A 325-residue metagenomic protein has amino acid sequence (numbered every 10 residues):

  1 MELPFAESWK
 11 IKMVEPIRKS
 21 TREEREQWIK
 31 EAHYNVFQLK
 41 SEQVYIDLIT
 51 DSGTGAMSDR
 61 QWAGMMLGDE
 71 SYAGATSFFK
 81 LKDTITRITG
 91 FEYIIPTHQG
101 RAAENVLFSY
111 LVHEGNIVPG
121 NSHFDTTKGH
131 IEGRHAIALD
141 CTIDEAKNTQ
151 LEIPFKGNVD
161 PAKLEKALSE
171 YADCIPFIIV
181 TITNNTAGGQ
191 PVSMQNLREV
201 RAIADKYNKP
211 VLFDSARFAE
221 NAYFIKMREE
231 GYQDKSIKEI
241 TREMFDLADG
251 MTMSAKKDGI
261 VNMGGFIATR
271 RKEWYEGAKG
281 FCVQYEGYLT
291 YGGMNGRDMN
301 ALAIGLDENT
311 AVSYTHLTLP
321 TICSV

Functional and structural regions predicted by a protein language model:
M1-T76: N-terminal "arm"/small-domain region of PLP-dependent enzymes with the aminotransferase-like
S52-A102, S122-H123: Conserved N-terminal alpha-helix of the aminotransferase class I/II PLP-enzyme fold
E92-I117, T127-G129: Conserved beta-loop-alpha segment that forms the PLP phosphate-binding cup at the N-terminus of a helix
G120-L139, I143-D144: Substrate-binding/gating loop at the entrance of the active-site cleft, primarily in PLP-dependent aminotransferase-like
I137-A202, K206: PLP-dependent aminotransferase-class I/II
Q190-Q233: Catalytic PLP-binding core of fold-type I/II PLP enzymes
R217, S236-G277, M294-M299: Active-site PLP attachment segment
T315-T321: Conserved small/polar residues in nucleotide/adenosyl-binding loops
